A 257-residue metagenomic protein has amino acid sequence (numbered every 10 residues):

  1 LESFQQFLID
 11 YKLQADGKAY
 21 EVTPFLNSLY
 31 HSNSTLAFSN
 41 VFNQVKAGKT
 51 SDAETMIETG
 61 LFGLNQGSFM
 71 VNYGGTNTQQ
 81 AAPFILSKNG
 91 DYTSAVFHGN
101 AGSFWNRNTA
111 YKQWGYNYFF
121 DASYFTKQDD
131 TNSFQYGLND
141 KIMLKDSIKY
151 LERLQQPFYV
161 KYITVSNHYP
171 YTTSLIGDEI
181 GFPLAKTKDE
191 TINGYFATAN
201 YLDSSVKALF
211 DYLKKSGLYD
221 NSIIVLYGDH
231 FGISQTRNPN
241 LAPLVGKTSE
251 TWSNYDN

Functional and structural regions predicted by a protein language model:
L1-N257: Solvent-exposed soluble domains appended to multi-pass membrane proteins
